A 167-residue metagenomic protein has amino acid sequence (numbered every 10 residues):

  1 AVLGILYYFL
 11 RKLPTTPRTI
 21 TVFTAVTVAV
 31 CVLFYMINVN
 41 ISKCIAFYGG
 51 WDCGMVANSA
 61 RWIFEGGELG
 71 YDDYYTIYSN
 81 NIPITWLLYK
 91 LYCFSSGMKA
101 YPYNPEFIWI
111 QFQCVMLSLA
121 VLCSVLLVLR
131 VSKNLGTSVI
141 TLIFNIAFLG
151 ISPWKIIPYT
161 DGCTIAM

Functional and structural regions predicted by a protein language model:
A1-N38: Start-transfer (signal-anchor) and selected internal transmembrane alpha helices of multi-pass inner/ER membrane
V2, S79-N80, I84-S96, I108-S124 (+1 more regions): Transmembrane alpha-helices of multi-pass, membrane-embedded glycan-processing enzymes that use lipid-linked
L10-R11, N38, S42, Y92 (+2 more regions): Membrane-water interface at transmembrane helix exits
R18-T19, Y101-F112, N134-S138: Membrane-interface starts of transmembrane alpha-helices
A29-F34, F112-V115, L119, I140-A147 (+1 more regions): Lipid-exposed faces of alpha-helical membrane segments in multi-pass integral membrane proteins
S42-R61, E65-N104: Extracytoplasmic catalytic/substrate-binding loops of multi-pass membrane glycan-assembly enzymes
F107, L119, S124-A147: Transmembrane-helix signature of polytopic, membrane-embedded enzymes that assemble or transfer cell-envelope glycans
P153-T164: Short acidic/glycine- and proline-prone juxtamembrane loop motifs at membrane-interface regions of multi-pass membrane
